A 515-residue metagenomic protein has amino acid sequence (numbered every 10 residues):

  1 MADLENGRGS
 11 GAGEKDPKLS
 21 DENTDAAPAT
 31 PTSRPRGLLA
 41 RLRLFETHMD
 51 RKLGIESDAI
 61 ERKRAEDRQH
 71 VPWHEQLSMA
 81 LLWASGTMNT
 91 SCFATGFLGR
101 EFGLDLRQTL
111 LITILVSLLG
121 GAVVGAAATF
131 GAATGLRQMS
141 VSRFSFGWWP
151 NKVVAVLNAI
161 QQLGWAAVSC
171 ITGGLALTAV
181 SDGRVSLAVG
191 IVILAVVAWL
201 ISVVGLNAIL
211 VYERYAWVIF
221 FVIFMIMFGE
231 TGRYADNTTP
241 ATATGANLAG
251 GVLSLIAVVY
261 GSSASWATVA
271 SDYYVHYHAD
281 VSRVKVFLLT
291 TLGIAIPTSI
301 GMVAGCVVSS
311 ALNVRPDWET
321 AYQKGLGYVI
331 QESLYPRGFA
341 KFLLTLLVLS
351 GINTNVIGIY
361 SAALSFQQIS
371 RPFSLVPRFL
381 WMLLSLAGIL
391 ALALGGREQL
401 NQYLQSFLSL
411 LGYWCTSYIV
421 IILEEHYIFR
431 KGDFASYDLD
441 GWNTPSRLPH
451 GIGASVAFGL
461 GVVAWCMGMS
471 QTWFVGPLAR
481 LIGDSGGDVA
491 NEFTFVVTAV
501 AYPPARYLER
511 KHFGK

Functional and structural regions predicted by a protein language model:
A2-L106, G250-I256, H276-K285: Membrane-interface "cap" regions at the ends of multi-pass membrane proteins
H74-F93, F228-Y234, A243-L312, Y335-I359 (+1 more regions): Hydrophobic, membrane-embedded alpha-helices of multi-pass small-molecule transporters
R100-G103, T129, V153, T172-D182 (+5 more regions): Membrane-water interface regions at transmembrane-helix termini and the short interhelical loops of multi-pass membrane
I114-W149, V153-Q161, Y502-K515: Juxtamembrane transmembrane-helix boundary signature
A155-N158, S181-V204, V218-F228, S262-A270 (+1 more regions): Transmembrane alpha-helical segments of multi-pass small-molecule transport proteins
A188-I193, I352, V356, Q368-N401 (+1 more regions): Loop-to-transmembrane helix boundary motifs in multi-pass membrane proteins
V189, I193-L194, A198-T231, T244-N247 (+2 more regions): Membrane-interface loop-to-helix entry segments
I419-A501: C-terminal membrane-solvent junction of multi-pass transporters and transport-like membrane proteins
